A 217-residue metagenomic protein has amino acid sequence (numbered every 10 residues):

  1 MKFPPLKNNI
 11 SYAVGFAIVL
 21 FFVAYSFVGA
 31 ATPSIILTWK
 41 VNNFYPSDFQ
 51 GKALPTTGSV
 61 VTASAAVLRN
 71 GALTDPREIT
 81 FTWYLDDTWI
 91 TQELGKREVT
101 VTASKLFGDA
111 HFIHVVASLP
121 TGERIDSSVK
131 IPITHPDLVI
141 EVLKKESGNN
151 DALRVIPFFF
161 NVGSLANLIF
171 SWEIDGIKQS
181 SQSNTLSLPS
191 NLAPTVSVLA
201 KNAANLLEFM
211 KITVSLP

Functional and structural regions predicted by a protein language model:
A30-P55, S128-G148, P217: Short, compositionally biased P/S/T/A/G/V-rich stretches that sit at domain boundaries
P55-R69, N149-F159: A short beta-strand segment in extracellular, disulfide-stabilized domains
A65, W83, V155-P157, W172 (+1 more regions): Residue-level signature of extracellular beta-strand-rich folds
T74-T82, G163-S171: Solvent-exposed loop segments of extracellular immunoglobulin-like
Y84-V101, E173-L188: Surface-exposed, flexible coil segments in extracellular/virion-facing regions
S104-D109, L188-A193: Surface-exposed, short loops/turns at beta-strand junctions within beta-sandwich domains
A117, A200-N202: Conserved structural position at the C-terminal beta-strand of extracellular beta-sandwich adhesion modules
G122-I133, N205-P217: Edge beta-strands of extracellular beta-sandwich domains
